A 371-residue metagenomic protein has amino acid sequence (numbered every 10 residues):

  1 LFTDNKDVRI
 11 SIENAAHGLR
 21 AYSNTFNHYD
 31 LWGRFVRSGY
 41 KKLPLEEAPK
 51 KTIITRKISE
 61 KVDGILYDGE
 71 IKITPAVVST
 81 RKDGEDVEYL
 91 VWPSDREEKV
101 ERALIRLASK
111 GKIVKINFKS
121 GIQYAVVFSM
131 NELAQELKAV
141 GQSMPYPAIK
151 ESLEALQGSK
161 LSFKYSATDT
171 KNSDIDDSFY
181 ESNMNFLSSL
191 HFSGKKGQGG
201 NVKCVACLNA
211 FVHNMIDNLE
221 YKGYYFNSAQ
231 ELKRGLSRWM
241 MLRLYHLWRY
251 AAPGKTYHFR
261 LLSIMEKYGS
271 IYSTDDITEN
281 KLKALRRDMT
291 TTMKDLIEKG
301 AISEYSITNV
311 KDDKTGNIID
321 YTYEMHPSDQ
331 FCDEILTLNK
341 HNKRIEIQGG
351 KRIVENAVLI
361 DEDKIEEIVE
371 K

Functional and structural regions predicted by a protein language model:
L1-E370: Charged, alpha-helix-forming regions
